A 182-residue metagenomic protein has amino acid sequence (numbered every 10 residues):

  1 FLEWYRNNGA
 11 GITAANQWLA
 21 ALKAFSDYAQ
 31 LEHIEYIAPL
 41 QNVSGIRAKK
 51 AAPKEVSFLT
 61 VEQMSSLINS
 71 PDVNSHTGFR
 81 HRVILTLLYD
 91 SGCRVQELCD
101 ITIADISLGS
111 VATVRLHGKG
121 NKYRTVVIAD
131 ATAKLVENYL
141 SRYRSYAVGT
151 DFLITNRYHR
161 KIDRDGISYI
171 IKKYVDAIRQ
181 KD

Functional and structural regions predicted by a protein language model:
F1-D182: Conserved catalytic core of the tyrosine transesterase superfamily
